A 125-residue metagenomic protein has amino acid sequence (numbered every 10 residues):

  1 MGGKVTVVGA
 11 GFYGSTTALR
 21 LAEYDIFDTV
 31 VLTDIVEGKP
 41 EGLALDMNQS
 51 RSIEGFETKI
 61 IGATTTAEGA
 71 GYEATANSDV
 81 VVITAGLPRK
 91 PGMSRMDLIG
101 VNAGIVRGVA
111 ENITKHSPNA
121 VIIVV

Functional and structural regions predicted by a protein language model:
M1-V5: Extreme N-terminal starter segment of soluble prokaryotic enzymes
A10-G11: Glycine-rich Rossmann-fold phosphate-binding loop(s) that bind the pyrophosphate of adenine dinucleotide cofactors
G14-S15: N-terminal Rossmann-fold NAD(P) dinucleotide-binding loop
L21: Aromatic pocket-lining residues of Rossmann-like dinucleotide-binding sites
I35-S78: Conserved N-terminal Rossmann-fold NAD(P) cofactor-binding segment
A85-L87: Conserved NAD(P)H cofactor-binding loop of Rossmann-fold oxidoreductase domains
S94-V125: Rossmann-like NAD(P)(H) cofactor-binding subdomain of soluble oxidoreductases
